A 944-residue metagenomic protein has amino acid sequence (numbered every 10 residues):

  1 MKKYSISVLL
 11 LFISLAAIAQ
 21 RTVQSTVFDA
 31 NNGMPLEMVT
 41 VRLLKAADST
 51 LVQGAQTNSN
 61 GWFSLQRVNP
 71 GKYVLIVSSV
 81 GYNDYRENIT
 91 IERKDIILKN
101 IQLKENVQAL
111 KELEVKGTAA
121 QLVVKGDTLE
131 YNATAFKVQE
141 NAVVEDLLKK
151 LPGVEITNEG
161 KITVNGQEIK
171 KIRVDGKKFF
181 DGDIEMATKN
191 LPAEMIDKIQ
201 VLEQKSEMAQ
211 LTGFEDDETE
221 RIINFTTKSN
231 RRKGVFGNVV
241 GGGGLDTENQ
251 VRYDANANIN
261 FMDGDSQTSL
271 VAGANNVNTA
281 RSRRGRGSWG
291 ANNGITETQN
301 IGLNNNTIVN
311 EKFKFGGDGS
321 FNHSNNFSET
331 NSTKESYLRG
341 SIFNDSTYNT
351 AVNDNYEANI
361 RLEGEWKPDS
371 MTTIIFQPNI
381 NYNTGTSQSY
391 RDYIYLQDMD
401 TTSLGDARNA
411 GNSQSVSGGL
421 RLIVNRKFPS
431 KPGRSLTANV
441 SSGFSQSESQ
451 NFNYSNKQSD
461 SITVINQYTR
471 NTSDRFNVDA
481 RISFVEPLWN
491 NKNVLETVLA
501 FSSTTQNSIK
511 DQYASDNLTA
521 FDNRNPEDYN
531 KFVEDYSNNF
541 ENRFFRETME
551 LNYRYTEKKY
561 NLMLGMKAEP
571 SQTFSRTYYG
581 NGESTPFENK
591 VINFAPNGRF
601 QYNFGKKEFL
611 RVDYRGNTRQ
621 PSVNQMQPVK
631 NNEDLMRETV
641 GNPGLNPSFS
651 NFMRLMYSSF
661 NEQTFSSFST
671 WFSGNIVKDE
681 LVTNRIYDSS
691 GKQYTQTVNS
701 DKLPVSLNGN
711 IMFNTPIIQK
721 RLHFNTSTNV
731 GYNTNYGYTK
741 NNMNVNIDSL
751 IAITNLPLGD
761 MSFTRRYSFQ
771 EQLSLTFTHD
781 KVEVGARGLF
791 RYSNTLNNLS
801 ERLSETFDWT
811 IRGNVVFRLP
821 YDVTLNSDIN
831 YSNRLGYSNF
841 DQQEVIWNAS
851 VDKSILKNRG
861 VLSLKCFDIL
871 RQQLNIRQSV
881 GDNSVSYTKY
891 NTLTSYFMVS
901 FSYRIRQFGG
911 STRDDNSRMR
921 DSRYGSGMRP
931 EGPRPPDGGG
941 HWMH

Functional and structural regions predicted by a protein language model:
Q20, N60-W62, I76, N83 (+19 more regions): Membrane-proximal, glycine/serine-rich, low-complexity loop/turn segments characteristic of large bacterial
N31-K45, L122-V124: Short, ordered, surface-exposed loop/turn motifs in non-cytosolic proteins
L36-E37, S64-K72, V80: Short Pro-Gly-centered beta-turn/loop motif in secreted/extracellular proteins
K45-T50, K72-N88: A short, solvent-exposed loop/turn motif at the edges and junctions of modular extracellular/periplasmic domains
A46-W62: Short, acidic Ser/Thr/Gly-rich low-complexity loop/linker segments typical of extracellular and cell-surface proteins
T212-G213, R281-G287, F327-N344, V352 (+14 more regions): Outer-membrane beta-barrel translocator domains and adjoining extracellular loop/strand segments of Gram-negative
Y348, N477-D479, K531-S537, V640 (+3 more regions): Outer membrane beta-barrel strand-and-loop segments of large Gram-negative receptors, especially TonB-dependent
V494-E608, N797: Signature of Gram-negative outer-membrane beta-barrel scaffolds
